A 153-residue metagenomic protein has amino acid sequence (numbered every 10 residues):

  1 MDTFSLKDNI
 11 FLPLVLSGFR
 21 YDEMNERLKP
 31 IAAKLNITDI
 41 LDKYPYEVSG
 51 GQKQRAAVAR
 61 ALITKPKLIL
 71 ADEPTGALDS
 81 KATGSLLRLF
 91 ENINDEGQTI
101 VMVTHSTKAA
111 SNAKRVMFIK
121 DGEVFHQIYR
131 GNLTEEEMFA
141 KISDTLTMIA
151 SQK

Functional and structural regions predicted by a protein language model:
F4-L12: Short coil-to-helix segment of the ABC ATPase nucleotide-binding domain corresponding to the Q-loop/switch region
E23-L35, T145: ABC nucleotide-binding domain "signature" region
Y44-V48, Q52: Conserved ABC ATPase signature
V58: Hydrophobic anchor residue at the start of the ABC signature
I63-K67: A short, proline-enriched helix->beta-strand linker immediately N-terminal to the Walker B motif in ABC-type P-loop
I69-D72: Catalytic Walker B motif of ABC-type/P-loop ATPase nucleotide-binding domains
E123-T147: Conserved beta-strand-loop-alpha-helix hinge in the C-terminal portion of ABC ATPase nucleotide-binding domains
